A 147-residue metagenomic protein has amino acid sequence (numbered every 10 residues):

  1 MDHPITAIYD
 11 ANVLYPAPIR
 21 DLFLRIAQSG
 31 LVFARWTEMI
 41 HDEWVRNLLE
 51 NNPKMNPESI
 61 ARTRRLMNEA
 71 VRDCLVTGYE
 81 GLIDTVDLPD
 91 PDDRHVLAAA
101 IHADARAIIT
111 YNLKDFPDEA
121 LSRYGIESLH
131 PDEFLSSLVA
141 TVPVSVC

Functional and structural regions predicted by a protein language model:
M1-D21: Metal-dependent nucleic-acid phosphoesterase active-site entry motif
V13-L14, D84-D92, K114-P117: Acidic, metal-coordinating catalytic cores used for nucleic-acid/nucleotide bond scission and strand-transfer chemistry
A17-N52: PIN/NYN-family metal-dependent endoribonuclease catalytic core
L31, R72-D73, G125: A generic structural signal for alpha->beta connector loops
E38-Y79: PIN-domain endoribonuclease scaffold, especially VapC-family toxins
R72-A107: Active-site neighborhoods of divalent-metal-dependent phosphate/nucleic-acid chemistry enzymes
D93-E127: Acidic, metal-binding active-site segment of PIN/NYN-like and related structure-specific nucleases
L113-C147: Acidic, PIN/NYN-like endoribonuclease modules and their adjacent C-terminal/linker elements
